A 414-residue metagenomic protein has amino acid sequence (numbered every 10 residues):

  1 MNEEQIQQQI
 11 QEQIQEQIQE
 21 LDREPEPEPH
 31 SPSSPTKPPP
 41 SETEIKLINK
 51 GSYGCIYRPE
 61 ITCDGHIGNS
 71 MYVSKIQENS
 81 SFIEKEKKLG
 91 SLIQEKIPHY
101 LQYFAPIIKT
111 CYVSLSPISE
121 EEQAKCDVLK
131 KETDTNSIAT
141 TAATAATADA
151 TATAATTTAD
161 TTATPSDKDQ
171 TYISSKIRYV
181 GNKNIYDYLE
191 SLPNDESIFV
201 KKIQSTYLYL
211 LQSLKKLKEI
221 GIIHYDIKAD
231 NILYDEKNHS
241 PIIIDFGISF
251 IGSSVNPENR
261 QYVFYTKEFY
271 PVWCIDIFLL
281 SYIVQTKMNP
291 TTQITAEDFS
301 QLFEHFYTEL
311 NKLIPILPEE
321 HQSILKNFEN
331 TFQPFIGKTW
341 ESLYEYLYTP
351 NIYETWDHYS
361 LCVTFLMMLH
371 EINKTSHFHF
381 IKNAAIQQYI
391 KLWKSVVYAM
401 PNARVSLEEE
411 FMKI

Functional and structural regions predicted by a protein language model:
P35-L47: Conserved N-terminal boundary motif of the eukaryotic protein kinase catalytic domain
E44-K46, S52-C126: ATP-binding glycine-rich loop module of kinase domains
Q102-A139, T162-K201: Conserved structural core of kinase catalytic domains
K218-D235: Catalytic-loop of the protein kinase fold
P241-I242, F246-K374: C-lobe/activation-segment region of protein kinase-like
A384-V397: Conserved C-terminal C-lobe helix
V397-E410: A conserved short helix/loop substructure at the end of the activation segment of eukaryotic-like protein kinase domains
